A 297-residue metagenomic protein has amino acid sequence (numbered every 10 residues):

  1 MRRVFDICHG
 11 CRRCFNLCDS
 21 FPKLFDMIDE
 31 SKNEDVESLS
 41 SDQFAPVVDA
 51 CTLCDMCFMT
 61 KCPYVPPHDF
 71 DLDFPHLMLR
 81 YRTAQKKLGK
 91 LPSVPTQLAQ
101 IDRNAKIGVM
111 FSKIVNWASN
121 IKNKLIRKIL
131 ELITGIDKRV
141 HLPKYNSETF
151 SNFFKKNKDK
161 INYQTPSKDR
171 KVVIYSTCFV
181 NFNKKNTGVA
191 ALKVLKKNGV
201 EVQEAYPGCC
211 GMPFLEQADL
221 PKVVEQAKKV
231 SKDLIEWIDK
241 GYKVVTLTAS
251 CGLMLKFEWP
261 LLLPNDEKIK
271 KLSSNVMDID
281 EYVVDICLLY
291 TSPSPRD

Functional and structural regions predicted by a protein language model:
M1-H9, E37-S40: Asp/Glu-centered strand-loop micro-motifs enriched in Gly/Pro and often flanked by an aromatic residue
R2-R3, P46, S112: Positions in alpha-helical segments
V4, R13-C14, A191, V202: Extended, hydrophobic alpha-helical segments in both membrane/secreted and soluble proteins
D6-P22, D49-V65, T177-F179, G208-E216 (+1 more regions): Local cysteine-cluster metal-coordination motifs and their immediate loop/turn environment, predominantly Fe-S cluster
N16-A50, Y64-V94: Non-heme iron-sulfur electron-transfer modules
L72-S292: Iron-sulfur cluster-binding electron-transfer modules in prokaryotic oxidoreductases
P293-D297: A short, hydrophobic C-terminal helix/tail in secreted or cell-surface proteins
